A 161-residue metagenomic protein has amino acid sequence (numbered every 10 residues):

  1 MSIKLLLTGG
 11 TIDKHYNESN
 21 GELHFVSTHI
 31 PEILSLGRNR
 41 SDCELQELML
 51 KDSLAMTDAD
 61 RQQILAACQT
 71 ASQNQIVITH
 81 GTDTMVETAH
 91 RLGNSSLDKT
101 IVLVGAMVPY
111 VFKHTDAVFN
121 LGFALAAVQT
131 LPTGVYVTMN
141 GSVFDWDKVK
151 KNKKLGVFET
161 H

Functional and structural regions predicted by a protein language model:
M1-H161: Active-site histidine-anchored catalytic micro-motif
